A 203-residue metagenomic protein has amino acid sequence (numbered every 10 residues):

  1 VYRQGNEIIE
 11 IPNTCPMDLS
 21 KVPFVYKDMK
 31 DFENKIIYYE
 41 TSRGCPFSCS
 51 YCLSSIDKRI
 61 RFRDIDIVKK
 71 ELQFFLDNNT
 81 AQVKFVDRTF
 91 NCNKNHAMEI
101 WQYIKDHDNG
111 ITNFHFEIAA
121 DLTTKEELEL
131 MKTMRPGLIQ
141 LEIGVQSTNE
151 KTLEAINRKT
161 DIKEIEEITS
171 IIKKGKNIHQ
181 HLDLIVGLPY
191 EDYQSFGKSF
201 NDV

Functional and structural regions predicted by a protein language model:
V1-C15: Glycine-rich beta-alpha loop elements in corrinoid/cobalamin-binding modules across cobalamin-dependent enzymes
N13-D28: A short, charged helix-loop
S20, D66, K163, Q194-G197: Residues in well-ordered alpha-helical elements
F24-K174, V186: Radical SAM [4Fe-4S] cluster-binding motif and immediate context
E127-M131, Y190-V203: Catalytic cores of alpha/beta
N177: Short glycine-rich hinge loops at helix-strand junctions in the catalytic core of two-component histidine kinases
